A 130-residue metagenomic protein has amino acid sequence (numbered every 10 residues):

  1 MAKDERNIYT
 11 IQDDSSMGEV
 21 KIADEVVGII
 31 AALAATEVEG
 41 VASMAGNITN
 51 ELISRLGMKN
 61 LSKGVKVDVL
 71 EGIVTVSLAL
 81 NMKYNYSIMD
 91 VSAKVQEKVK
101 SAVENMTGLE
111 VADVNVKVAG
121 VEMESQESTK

Functional and structural regions predicted by a protein language model:
M1-S15, V121-K130: Short, charged, intrinsically disordered terminal tails
S15, A35, V99: Residue-level signature of catalytic and energy-coupling elements of molecular machines, predominantly ATP/GTP-dependent
E19-K59: Short, contiguous, helix-prone interaction/anchoring segments in small proteins
M44, I48, L52-A79, M123: Short edge beta-strands and adjacent turn/loop segments
E71, M82-Y84, V103, G120-E122: Beta-strand elements of well-folded, non-transmembrane domains
G72, V76-A93: A short interface-forming secondary-structure element
I88-L109: Short, non-transmembrane amphipathic alpha-helical segments
A112-V114: C-terminal binding/interaction regions
